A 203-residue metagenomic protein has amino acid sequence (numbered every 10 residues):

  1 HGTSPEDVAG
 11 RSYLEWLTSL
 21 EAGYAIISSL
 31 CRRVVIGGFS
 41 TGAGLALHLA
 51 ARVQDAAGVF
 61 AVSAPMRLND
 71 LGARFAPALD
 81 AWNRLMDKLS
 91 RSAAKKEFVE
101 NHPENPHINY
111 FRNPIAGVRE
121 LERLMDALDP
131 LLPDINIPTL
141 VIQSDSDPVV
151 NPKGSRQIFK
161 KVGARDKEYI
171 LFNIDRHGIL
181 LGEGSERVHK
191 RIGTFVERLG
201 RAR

Functional and structural regions predicted by a protein language model:
T3-L30, V35: Catalytic nucleophile-loop/oxyanion-hole region of alpha/beta-hydrolase and closely related hydrolase-like folds
G38-G42, A46: Gly/Ala-rich beta-loop-alpha elbow adjacent to hydrolase catalytic centers
F60-L71: Active-site nucleophile loop of the alpha/beta-hydrolase fold
P114-L131, I137: Active-site nucleophile elbow and catalytic-triad environment of alpha/beta-hydrolase enzymes
I135, V141-Q143, D147: Short beta-strand/loop motif that positions the catalytic acidic residue of the alpha/beta-hydrolase fold
I137, N151-K160, L171: Short alpha-helix in the alpha/beta-hydrolase fold that links the catalytic acid
S146-V150, G178: Acidic catalytic loop of the alpha/beta-hydrolase fold
E168-R203: Catalytic active-site module of serine/aspartate enzymes centered on a nucleophile-bearing elbow/loop
